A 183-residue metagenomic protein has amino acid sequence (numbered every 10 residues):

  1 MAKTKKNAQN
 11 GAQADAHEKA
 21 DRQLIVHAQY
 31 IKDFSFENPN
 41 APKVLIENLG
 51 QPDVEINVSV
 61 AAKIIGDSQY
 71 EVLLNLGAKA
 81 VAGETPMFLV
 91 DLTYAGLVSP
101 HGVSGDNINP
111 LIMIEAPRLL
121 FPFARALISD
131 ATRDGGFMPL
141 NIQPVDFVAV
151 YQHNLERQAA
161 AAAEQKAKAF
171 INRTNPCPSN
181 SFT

Functional and structural regions predicted by a protein language model:
A2-L119, F123-T183: N-terminal intrinsically disordered, cationic/polar leader segments that include organellar targeting peptides
